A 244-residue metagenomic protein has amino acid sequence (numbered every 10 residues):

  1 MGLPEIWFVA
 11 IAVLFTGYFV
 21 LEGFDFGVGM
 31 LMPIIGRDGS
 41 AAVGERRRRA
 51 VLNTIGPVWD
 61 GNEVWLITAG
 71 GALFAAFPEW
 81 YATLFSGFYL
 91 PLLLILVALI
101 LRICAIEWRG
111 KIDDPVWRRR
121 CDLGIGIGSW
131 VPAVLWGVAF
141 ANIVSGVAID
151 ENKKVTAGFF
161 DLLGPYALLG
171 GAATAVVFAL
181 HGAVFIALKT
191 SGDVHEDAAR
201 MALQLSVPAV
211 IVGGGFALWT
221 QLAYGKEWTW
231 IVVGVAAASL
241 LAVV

Functional and structural regions predicted by a protein language model:
M1-G61, I67-G70: N-terminal signal-anchor module of multipass membrane proteins
W7-Y18, F85-L99, G126-I127, D161-V177: Alpha-helical transmembrane segments
F15, I67-Y81, I186, I211-Q221: Membrane-embedded alpha-helical segments in integral membrane proteins
L21-E22, F26-P33, L96-R109, V176-I186: Membrane-water interface of transmembrane alpha-helices
M32-V51, A76-T83, I103-L123, L188-D197 (+1 more regions): Membrane-interfacial helix termini and the short, flexible loops that connect transmembrane helices in multi-pass
N53-A75, A198-G213: Transmembrane alpha-helical insertion/packing segments
V58-S129, K226-I231: Membrane-interface helix-loop-helix modules in multi-pass inner-membrane proteins
W108-V244: Long, contiguous internal "core" modules enriched in hydrophobic/ aromatic residues
